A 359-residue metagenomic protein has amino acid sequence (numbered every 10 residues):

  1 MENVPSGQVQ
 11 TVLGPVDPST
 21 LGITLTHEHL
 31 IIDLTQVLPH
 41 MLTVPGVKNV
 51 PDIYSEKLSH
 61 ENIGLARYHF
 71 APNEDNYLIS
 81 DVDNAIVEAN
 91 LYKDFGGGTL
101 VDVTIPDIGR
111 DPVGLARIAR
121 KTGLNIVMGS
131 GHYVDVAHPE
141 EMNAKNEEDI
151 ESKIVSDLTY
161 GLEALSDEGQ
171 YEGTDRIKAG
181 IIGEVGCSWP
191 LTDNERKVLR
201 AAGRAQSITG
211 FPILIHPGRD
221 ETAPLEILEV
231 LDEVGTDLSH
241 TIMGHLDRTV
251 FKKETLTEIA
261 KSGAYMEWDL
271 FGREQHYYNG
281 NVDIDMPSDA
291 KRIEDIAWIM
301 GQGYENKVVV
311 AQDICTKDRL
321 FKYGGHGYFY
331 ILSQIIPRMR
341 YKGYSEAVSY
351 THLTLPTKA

Functional and structural regions predicted by a protein language model:
T26, I31, H40-L124, I150-I177: Alpha-helical scaffold segments that flank or form the walls of functional sites
H27, L100, Q206, M266 (+2 more regions): Divalent metal-coordination and catalytic microenvironments
H29-I31, I105-P106, G131-D135, C187 (+4 more regions): Active-site beta-loop-alpha junctions enriched in small/polar residues
I86-N90, A290-G303: A short, acidic, amphipathic alpha-helical segment used as a generic capping/interface helix at domain edges
T99, R117-R120, N125-P212, Y265 (+1 more regions): Active-site gating/metal-coordination segments in enzymes
G203, S207-W298, V308: Catalytic pocket-lining loop regions of alpha/beta-barrel enzymes, especially the amidohydrolase/enolase/GH5 lineages
L214-H216, W268-L270, Y304-G325: Short acidic/histidine-rich active-site segments
T351-T357: Conserved small/polar residues in nucleotide/adenosyl-binding loops
